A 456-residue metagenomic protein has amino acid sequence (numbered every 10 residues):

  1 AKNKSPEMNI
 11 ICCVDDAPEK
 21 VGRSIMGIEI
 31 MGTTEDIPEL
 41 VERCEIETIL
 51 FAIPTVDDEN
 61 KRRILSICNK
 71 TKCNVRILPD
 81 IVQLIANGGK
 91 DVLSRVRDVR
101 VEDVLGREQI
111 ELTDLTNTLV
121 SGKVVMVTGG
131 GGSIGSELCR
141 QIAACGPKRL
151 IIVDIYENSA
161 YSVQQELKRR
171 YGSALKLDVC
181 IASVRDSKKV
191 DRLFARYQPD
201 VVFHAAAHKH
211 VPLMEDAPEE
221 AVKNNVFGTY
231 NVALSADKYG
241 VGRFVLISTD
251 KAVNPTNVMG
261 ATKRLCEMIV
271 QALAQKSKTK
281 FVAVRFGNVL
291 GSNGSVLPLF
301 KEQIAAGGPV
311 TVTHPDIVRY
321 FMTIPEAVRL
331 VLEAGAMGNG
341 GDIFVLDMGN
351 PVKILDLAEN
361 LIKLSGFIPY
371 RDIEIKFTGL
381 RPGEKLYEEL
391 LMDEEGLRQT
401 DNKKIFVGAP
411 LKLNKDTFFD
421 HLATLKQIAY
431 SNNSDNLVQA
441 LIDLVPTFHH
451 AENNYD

Functional and structural regions predicted by a protein language model:
A1-N74, I155-S162, R169, L177-D178 (+1 more regions): A solvent-exposed beta-alpha-beta segment
T34, K61-V124, D237: Flexible, Lys/Arg-rich cytosolic regulatory linkers and terminal tails that connect or flank
V41, E45-E47, P147-K148, F194 (+3 more regions): Proline-aspartate-enriched helix->loop->beta-strand connector
R62-L78, R149-Y156, R196, V201 (+1 more regions): NAD(P)-cofactor binding segment of oxidoreductase domains
A86-N87, H204, H208-E267, A272-A274: Conserved Rossmann-fold NAD(P)-dependent oxidoreductase catalytic core, especially the SDR/UDP-sugar
L115-L119, M268-V289, N293-D456: Strand-loop microenvironment adjacent to phosphate/nucleotide-handling motifs in alpha/beta enzyme folds
V125-A143: N-terminal Rossmann NAD(P)H-binding glycine-rich loop of SDR-like oxidoreductase domains
I181-V201, G383: Conserved Rossmann-fold cofactor-binding substructure of NAD(P)-dependent oxidoreductases
